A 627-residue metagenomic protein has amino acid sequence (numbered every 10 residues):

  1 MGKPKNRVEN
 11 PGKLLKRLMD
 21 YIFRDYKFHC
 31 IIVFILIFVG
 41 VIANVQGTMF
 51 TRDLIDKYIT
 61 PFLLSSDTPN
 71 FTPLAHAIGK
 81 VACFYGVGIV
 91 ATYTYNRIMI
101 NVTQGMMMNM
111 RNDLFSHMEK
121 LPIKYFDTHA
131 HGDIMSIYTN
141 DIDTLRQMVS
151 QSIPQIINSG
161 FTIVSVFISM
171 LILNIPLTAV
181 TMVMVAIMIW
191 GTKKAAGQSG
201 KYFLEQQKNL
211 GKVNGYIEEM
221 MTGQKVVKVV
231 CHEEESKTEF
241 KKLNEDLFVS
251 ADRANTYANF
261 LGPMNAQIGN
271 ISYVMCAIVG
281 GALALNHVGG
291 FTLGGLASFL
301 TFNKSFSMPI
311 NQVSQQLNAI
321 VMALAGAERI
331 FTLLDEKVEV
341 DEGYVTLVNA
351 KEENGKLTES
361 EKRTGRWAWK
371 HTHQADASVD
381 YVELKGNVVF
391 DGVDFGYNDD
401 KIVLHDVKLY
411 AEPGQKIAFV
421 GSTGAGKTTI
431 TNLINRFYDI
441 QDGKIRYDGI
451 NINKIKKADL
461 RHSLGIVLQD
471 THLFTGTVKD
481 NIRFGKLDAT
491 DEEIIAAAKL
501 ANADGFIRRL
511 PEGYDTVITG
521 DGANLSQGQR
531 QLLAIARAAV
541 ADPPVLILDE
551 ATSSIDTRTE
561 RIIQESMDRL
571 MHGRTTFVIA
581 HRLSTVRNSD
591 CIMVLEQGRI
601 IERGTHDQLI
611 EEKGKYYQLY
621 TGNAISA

Functional and structural regions predicted by a protein language model:
M1-N44, I59-G79, Y95-M99, T103 (+9 more regions): Membrane-integrated ABC transporters
G2-G12, I35, A43-I59, C83-H131 (+13 more regions): Juxtamembrane helix-loop junctions of ABC transporter transmembrane domains
K16, I35, A91, Y95 (+4 more regions): Hydrophobic alpha-helical transmembrane segments of ABC transporter permease domains
R24-K27, I123-K124, I142-V149, I153 (+6 more regions): An intracellular "coupling" helix at the cytosolic face of ABC transporter transmembrane type-1 domains
D25, H29-I42, F84, Q151-E205 (+2 more regions): Transmembrane helices of ABC transporter permease
P61, S169-V183, R253, Y257-E328 (+1 more regions): Helix-loop-helix
D67, A350-A627: ABC-type nucleotide-binding domain
M118, F240, F390-G392: Conserved catalytic Walker-motif region of ABC-type ATPase nucleotide-binding domains
